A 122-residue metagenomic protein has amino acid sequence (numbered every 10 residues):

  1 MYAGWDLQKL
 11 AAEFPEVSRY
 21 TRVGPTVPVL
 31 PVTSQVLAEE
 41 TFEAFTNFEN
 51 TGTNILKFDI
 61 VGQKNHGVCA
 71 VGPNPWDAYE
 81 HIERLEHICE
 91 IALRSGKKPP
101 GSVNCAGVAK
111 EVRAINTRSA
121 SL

Functional and structural regions predicted by a protein language model:
M1-L122: Glycine-rich flexible loops
